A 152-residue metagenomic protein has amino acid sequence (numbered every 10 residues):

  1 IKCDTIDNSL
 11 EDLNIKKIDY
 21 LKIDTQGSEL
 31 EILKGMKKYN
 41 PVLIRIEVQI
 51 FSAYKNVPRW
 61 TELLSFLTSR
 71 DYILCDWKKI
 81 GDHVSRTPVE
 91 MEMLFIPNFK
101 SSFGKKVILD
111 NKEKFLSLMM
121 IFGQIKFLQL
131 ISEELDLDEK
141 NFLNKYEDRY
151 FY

Functional and structural regions predicted by a protein language model:
I1-D12: S-adenosyl-L-methionine
E11-Q129: Conserved acidic-Pro-Pro-aromatic motif
Q129-Y152: C-terminal accessory extensions appended to soluble enzyme cores
